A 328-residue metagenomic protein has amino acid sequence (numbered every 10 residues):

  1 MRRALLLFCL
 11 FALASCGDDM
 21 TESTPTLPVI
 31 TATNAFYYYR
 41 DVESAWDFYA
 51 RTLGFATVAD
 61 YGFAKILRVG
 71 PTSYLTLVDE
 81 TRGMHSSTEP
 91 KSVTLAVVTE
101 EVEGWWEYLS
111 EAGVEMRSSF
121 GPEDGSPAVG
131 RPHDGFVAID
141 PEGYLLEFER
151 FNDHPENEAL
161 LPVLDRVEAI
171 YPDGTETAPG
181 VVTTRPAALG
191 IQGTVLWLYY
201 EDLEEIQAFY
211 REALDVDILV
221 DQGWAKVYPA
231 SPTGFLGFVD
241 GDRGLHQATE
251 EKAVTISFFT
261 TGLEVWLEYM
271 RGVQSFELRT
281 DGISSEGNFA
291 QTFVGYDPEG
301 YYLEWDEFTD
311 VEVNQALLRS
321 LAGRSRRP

Functional and structural regions predicted by a protein language model:
R2-L7: Sec-dependent signal peptide recognition, specifically the positively charged N-region followed immediately by
L10-F11: Short, linear, compositionally biased motifs with a strong N-terminal bias
A14-S15: C-terminal motif of bacterial Sec signal peptides marking the signal peptidase cleavage site
D19-T21: Signal peptide processing junction and immediate N-terminal pro/mature segment of secreted/exported proteins
S23-P25, E111-L189, E268-P328: Vicinal oxygen chelate
L27-V29, F36-L75, A187, W197-V239: Core segments of cupin and vicinal oxygen chelate
T31-R40, I66-R68, H85-A112, P132-I139 (+5 more regions): Vicinal oxygen chelate
A56-S92, A138, L145-N152, D217-K252 (+2 more regions): Conserved short beta-strand elements that form part of the metal-binding/catalytic scaffold of enzyme active sites
